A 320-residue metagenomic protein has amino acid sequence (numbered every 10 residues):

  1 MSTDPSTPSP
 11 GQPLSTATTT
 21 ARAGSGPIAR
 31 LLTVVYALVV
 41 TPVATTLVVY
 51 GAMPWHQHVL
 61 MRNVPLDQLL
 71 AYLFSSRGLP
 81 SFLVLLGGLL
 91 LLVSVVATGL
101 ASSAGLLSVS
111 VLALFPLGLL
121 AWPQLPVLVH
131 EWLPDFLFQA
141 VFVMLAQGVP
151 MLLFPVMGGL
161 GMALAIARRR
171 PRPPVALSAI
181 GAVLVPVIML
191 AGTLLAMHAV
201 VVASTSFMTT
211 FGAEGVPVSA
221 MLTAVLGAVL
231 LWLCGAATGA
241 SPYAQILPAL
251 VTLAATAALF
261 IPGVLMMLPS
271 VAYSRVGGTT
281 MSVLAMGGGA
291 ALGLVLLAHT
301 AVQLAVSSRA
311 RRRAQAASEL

Functional and structural regions predicted by a protein language model:
M1-A23, Q315-L320: Intrinsically disordered, low-complexity Pro/Gly-rich regions
S2-P13, V39-M53, S94-S110, P116-L128: Transmembrane-helix bundle segments that line or gate the permeation/cavity pathway in multi-pass membrane proteins
A21-L32, L90-V111, L160-A182, V229-L250 (+1 more regions): Cytoplasmic membrane-interface segments at the C-terminal ends of transmembrane helices
A23-V64, R168-S204: Alpha-helical transmembrane segments and their cytosolic membrane-interface
P42-V43, S110-W122, V187-G192, A249-P262: Aromatic-anchored segments of alpha-helical transmembrane domains
T46-V84, G118-M151, T193-T223, A257-G288: Membrane interfacial helix motifs at helix-loop boundaries and amphipathic/re-entrant anchors
P80-S94, L153-V156, A220-W232, A290-A291: Hydrophobic alpha-helical transmembrane segments
T210-L320: Hydrophobic multi-pass inner-membrane translocation pores used for secretion and envelope-lipid/glycan export
